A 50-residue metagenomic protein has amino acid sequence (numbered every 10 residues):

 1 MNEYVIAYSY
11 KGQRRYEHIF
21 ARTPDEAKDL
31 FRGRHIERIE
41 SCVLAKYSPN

Functional and structural regions predicted by a protein language model:
M1-R14: Short aromatic-glycine-(Arg/Gly/Cys) micro-motifs in beta-strand/loop hairpins
A7, F20, E37-E40: Residues marking helix boundaries in flexible regions
K11-Q13, L30, H35: A subset of signal/propeptide-processing and intrinsically disordered low-complexity segments in secreted/extracellular
Q13-R22: A short, exposed loop/beta-hairpin motif centered on an aromatic-Gly-Thr core
P24-L30: Short, surface-exposed linear segments at secondary-structure transitions and domain or protein termini
R32-N50: Short, mixed-charge low-complexity intrinsically disordered segments
